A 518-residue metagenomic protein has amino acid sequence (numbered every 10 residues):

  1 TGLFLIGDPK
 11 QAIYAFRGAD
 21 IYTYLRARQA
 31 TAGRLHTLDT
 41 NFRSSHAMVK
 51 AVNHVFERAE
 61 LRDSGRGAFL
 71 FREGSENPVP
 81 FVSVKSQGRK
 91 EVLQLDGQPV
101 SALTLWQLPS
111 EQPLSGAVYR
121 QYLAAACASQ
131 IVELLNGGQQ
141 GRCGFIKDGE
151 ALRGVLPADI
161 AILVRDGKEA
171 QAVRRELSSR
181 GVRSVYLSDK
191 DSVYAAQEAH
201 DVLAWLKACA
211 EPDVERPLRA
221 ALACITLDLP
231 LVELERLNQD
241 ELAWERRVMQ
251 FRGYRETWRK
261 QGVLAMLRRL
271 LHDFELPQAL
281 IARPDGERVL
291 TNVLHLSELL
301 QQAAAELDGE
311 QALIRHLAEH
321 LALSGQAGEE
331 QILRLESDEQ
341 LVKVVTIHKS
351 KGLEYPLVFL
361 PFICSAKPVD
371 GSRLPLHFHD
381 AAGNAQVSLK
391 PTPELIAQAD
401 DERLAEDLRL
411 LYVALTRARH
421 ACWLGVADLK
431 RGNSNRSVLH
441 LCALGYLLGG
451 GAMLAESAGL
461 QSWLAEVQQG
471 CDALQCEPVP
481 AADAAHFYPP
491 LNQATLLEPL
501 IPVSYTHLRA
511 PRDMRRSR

Functional and structural regions predicted by a protein language model:
T1-C224, L231-E235, G253-E256, G262-L360 (+7 more regions): Conserved motor-region signature of P-loop NTPase helicases/translocases
E60, S504-Y505: DnaQ-like (DEDDh/DEDDy) 3′-5′ exonuclease domain used for proofreading and 3′-end trimming on nucleic acids
W244-F251: Accessory alpha-helical DNA-binding modules that contact the DNA backbone or grooves
G371-Q398: Conserved catalytic motifs of ABC-family nucleotide-binding domains
R403-L411: Phosphate-interacting basic helix/loop segments used at nucleotide- and nucleic-acid interfaces
S457, L464-V467: Extended acidic/charged loop-beta regions that coordinate divalent cations and stabilize anionic phosphate/carboxylate
T506-D513: Conserved small/polar residues in nucleotide/adenosyl-binding loops
S517-R518: Hydrophobic alpha-helical segments, chiefly the membrane-spanning helices and signal/signal-anchor peptides
